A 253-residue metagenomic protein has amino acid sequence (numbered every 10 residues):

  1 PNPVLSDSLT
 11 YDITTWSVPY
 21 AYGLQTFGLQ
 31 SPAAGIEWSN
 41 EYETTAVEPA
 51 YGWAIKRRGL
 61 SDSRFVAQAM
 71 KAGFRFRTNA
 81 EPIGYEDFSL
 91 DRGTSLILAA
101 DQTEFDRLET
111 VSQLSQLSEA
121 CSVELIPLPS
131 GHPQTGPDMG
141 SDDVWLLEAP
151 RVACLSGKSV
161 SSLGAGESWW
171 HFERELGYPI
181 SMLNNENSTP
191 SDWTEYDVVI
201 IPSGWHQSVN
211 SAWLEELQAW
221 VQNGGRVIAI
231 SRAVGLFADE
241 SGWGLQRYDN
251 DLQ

Functional and structural regions predicted by a protein language model:
P1-Q253: Intrinsic-disorder/low-complexity accessory segments
